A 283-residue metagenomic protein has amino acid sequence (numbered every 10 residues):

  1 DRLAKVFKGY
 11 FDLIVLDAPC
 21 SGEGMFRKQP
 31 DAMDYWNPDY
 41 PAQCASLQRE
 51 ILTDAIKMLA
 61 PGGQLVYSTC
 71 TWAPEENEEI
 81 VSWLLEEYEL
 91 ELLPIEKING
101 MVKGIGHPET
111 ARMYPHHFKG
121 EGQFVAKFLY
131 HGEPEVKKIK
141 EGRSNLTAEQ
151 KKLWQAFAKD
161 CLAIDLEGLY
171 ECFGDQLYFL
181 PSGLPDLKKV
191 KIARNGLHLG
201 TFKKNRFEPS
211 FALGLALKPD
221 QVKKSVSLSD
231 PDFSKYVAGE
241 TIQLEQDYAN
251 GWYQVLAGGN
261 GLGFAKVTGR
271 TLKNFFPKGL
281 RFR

Functional and structural regions predicted by a protein language model:
D1-G9: S-adenosyl-L-methionine
D12-I51, C70-N77: Mobile active-site "lid"/loop adjacent to the S-adenosyl-L-methionine
I14, G63, L84, A126 (+1 more regions): Residue-level signal for inorganic ion chemistry
L59-P61: Helix-to-beta-strand junctions that scaffold the AdoMet/dcAdoMet cofactor pocket in Class I SAM-dependent enzymes
Q64-T69: Conserved beta-strand signature within the Rossmann-like core of class I S-adenosyl-L-methionine
E78-N99: Conserved Class I S-adenosyl-L-methionine
P94-K119: Class I S-adenosyl-L-methionine
E121-F124, L129-R283: Polybasic, low-complexity RNA-engagement segments
